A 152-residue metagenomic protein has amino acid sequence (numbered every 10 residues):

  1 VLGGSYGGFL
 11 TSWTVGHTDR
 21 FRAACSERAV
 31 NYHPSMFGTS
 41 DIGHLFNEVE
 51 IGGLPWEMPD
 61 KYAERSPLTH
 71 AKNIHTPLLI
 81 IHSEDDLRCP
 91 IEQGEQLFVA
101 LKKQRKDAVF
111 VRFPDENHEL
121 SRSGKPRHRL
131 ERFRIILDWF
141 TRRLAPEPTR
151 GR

Functional and structural regions predicted by a protein language model:
V1-R152: Active-site-proximal cap/loop segments of hydrolase catalytic domains
